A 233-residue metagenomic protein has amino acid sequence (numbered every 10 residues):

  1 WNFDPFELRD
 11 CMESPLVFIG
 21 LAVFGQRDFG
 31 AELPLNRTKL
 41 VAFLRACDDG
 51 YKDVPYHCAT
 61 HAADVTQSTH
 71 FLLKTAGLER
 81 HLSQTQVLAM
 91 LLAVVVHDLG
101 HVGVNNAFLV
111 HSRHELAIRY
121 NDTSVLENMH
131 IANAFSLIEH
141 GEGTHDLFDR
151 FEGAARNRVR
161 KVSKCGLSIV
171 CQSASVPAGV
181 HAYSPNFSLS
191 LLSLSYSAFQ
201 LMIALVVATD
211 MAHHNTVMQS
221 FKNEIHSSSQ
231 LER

Functional and structural regions predicted by a protein language model:
W1-S124, V170, P185: Acidic/His-rich, divalent-metal-binding segments that scaffold phosphate/diphosphate chemistry
Q86-Q172, A178-R233: Divalent metal-dependent catalytic cores for phosphoryl transfer on phosphate-bearing substrates
